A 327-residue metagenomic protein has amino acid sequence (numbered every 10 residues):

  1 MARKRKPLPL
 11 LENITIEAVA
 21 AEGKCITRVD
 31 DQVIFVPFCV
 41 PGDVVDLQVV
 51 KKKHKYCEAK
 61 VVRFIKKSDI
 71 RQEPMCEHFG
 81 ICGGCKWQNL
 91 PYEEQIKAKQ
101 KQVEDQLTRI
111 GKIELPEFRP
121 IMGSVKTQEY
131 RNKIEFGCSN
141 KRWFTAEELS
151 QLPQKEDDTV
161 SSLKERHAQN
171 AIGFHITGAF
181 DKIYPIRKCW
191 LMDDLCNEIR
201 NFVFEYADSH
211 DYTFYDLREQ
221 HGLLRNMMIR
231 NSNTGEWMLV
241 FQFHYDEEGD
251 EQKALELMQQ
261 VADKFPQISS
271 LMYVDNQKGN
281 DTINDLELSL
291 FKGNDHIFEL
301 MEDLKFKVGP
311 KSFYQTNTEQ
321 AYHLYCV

Functional and structural regions predicted by a protein language model:
A2-V327: Accessory RNA-recognition modules of RNA-modification enzymes
